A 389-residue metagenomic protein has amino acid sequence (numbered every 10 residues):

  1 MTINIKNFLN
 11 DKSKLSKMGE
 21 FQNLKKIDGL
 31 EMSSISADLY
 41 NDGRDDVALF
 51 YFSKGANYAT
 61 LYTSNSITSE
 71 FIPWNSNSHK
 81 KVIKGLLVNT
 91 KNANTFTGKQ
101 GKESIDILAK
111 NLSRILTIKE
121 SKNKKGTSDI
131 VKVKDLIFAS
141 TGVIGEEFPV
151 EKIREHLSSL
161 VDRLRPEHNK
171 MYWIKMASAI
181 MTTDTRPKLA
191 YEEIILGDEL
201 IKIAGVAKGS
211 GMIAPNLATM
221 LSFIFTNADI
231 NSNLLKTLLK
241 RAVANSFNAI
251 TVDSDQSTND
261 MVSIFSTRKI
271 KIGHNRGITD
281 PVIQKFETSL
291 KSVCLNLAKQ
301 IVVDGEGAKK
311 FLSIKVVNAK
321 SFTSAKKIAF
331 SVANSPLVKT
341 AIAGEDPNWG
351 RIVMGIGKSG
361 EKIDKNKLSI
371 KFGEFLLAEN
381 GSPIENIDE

Functional and structural regions predicted by a protein language model:
T2-K122, D129-E389: A structural signal for small-residue-enriched, beta-sheet-centric alpha/beta enzyme cores and oligomeric scaffold folds
